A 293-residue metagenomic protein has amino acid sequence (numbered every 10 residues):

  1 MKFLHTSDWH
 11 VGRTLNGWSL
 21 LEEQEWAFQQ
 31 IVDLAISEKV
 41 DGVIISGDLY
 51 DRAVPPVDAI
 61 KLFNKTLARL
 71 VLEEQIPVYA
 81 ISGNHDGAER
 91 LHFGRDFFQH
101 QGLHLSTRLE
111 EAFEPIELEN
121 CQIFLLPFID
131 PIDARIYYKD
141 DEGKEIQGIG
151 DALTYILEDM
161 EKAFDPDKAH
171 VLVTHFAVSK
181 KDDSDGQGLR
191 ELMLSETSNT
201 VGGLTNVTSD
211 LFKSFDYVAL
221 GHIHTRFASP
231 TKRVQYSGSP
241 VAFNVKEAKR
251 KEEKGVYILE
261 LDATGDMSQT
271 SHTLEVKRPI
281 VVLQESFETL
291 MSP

Functional and structural regions predicted by a protein language model:
M1-I45, Y50-P293: Extended recognition/assembly regions associated with phosphoester-bond processing machinery
